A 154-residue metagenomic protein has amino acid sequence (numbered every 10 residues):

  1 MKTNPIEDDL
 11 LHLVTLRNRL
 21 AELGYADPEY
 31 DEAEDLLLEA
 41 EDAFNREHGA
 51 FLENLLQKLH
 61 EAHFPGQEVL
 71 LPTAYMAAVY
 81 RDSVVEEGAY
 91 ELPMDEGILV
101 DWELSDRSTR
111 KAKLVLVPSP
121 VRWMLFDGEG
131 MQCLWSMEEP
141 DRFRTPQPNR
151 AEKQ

Functional and structural regions predicted by a protein language model:
K2-R17: Short amphipathic alpha-helical heptad-repeat segments
R17-Y25: Secondary-structure edge/capping motif, primarily at the C-terminal ends of alpha-helices and the immediately following
Y30-E39: Short, charged, amphipathic alpha-helical segments
L38-L114: Long, charge-patterned amphipathic interaction tracts in eukaryotic proteins
P93-Q154: Charged, polyampholytic interaction/assembly segments that form long, compositionally biased interfaces
